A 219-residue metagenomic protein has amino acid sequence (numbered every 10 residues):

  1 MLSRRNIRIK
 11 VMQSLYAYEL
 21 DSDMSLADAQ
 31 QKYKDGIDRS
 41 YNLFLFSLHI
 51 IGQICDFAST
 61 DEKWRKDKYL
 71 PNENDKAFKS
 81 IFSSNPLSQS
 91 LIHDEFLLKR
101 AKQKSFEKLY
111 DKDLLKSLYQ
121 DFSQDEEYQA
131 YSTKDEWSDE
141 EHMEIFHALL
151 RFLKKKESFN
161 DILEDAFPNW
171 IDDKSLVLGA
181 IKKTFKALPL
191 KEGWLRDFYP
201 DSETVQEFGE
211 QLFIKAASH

Functional and structural regions predicted by a protein language model:
M1-H219: Class I Rossmann-like S-adenosyl-L-methionine
